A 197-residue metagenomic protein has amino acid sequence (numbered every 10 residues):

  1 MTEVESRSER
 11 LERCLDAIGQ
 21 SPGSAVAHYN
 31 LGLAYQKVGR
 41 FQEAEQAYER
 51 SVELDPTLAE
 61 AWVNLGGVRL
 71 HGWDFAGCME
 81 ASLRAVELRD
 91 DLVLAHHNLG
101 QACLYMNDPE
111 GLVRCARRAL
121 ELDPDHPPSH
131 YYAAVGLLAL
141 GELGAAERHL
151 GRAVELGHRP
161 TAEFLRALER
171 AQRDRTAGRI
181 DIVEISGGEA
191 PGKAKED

Functional and structural regions predicted by a protein language model:
T2-D16, V38-R50, H71-R84, M106-R118 (+2 more regions): Structural signature of tandem alpha-helical TPR/SEL1-like repeats, specifically the intra-repeat loop/turn
A25-V26, A59-E60, V93-L94, P127-P128 (+1 more regions): Helix-start (N-cap) detector for alpha-helical repeat units in TPR-like alpha-solenoids, especially tetratricopeptide
A34, V68, A102, G136 (+1 more regions): TPR/TPR-like alpha-solenoid repeats
Y131, V135-A162: TPR/TPR-like (Sel1-like) alpha-helical repeat modules
V135-A139, P160-R179: TPR/TPR-like alpha-solenoid helical repeat scaffolds
